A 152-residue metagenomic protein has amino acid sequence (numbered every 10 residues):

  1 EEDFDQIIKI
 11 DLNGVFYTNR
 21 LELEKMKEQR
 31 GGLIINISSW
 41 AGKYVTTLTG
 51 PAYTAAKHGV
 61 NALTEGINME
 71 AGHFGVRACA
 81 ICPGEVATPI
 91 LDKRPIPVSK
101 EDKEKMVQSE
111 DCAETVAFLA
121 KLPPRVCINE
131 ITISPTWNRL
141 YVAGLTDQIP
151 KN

Functional and structural regions predicted by a protein language model:
D3-I8: Substrate-binding pocket helix/loop in short-chain dehydrogenase/reductase
N19, A56: Active-site helix of classical SDR
K25, Y44, G66-V76: Active-site-adjacent segment of SDR/Rossmann-fold oxidoreductases
S39: Residue(s) in the substrate-gating loop at a strand-loop-helix junction that position the organic substrate next
V45-T54, G66: Active-site loop-to-helix junction immediately N-terminal to the catalytic Tyr of the SDR YXXXK motif in Rossmann-fold
A80-I81, K100-V142: C-terminal helical subdomain
P83-K93: Short, flexible catalytic-loop segment of classical short-chain dehydrogenase/reductase
